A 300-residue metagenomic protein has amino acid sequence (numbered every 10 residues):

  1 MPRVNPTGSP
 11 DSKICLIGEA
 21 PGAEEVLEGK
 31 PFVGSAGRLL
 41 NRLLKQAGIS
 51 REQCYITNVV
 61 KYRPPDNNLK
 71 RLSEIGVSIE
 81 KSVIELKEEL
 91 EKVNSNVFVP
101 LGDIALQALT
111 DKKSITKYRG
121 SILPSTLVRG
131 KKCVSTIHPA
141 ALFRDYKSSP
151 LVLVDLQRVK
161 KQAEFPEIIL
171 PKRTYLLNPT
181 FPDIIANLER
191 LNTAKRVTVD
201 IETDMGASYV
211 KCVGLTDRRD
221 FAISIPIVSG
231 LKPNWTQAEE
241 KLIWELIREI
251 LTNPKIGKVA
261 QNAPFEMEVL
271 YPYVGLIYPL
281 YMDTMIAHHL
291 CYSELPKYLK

Functional and structural regions predicted by a protein language model:
M1-P166: A polyanion-binding, active-site-adjacent surface
E25, G29-V33, L40, A47 (+1 more regions): Conserved RNase H-like, two-metal-ion catalytic cores of nucleic-acid enzymes
